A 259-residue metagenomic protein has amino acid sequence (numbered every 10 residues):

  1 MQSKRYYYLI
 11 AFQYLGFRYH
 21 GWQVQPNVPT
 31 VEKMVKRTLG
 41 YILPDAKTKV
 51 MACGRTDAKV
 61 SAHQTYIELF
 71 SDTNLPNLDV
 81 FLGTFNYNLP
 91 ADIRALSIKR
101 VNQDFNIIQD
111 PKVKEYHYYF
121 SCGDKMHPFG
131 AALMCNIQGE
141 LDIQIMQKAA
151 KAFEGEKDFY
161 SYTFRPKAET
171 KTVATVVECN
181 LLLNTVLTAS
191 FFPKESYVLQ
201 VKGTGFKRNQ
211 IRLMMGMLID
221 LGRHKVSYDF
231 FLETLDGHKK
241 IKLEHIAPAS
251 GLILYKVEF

Functional and structural regions predicted by a protein language model:
M1-F259: Structured-RNA-binding interfaces characteristic of tRNA pseudouridine synthases
